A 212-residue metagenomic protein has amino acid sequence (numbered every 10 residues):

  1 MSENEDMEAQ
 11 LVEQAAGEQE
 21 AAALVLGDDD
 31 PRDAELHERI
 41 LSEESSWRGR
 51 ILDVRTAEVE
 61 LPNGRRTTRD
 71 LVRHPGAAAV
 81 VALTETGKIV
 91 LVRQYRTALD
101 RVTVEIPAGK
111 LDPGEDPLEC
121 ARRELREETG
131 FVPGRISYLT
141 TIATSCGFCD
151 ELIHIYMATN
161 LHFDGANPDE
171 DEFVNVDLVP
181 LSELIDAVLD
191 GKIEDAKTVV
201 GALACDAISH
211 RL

Functional and structural regions predicted by a protein language model:
E3-A16, E20-L24, D30, E35-H37 (+2 more regions): Conserved Nudix-box catalytic region and its N-terminal flanking loop in Nudix hydrolases and closely related
L41-A79, E85: Acidic, metal-coordinating catalytic segment for phosphate/diphosphate chemistry, firing primarily on the Nudix
T67, G76-A79, T84, K110-A196: Unchanged
K88, H162-D164, R211: Short helix-loop capping/hinge motifs at secondary-structure junctions, enriched in acidic/polar residues
C205-L212: Short helix-capping/linker segments at secondary-structure and domain boundaries
